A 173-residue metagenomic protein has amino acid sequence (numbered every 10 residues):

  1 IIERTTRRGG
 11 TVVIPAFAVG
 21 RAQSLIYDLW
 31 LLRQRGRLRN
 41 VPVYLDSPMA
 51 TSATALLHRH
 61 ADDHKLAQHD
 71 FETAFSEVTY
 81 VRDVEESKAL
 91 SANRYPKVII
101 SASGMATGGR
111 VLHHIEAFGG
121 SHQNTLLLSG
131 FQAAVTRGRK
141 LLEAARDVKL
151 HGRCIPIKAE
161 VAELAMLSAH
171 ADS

Functional and structural regions predicted by a protein language model:
I1-S173: Acidic/His-rich, metal-assisted hydrolase cores and their charged scaffolds
